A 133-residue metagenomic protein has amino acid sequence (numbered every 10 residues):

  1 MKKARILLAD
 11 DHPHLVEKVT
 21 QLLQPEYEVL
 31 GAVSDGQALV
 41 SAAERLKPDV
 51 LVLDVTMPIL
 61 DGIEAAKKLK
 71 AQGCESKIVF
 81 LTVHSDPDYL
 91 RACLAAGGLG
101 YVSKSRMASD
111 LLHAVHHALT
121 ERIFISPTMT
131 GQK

Functional and structural regions predicted by a protein language model:
A9-D10, V33, L51: Conserved sequence signature across two-component system core domains
P13-G31: Two-component/phosphorelay signaling modules centered on CheY-like receiver
D35-A38, D61-E64: Acidic catalytic/metal-coordinating carboxylates
E44-L46, K68-E75, A96: Conserved phosphotransfer cores of two-component systems
L46-V52: Active-site beta3 strand of CheY-like receiver
D54, T82: Active-site residues of response regulator receiver
M57: Receiver (REC) domain active-site loop signature in two-component systems and cognate sites in sensor histidine kinases
L90-A95, L99-K133: Short, flexible helix-to-coil linker/hinge segments that flank and couple to helix-turn-helix
